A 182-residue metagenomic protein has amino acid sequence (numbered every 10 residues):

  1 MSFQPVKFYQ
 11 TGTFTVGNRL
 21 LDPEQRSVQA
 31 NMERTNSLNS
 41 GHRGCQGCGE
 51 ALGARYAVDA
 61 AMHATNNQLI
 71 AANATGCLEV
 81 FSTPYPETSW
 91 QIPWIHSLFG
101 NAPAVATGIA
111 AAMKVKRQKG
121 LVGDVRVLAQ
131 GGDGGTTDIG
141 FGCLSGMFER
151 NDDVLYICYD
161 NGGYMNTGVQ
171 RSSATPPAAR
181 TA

Functional and structural regions predicted by a protein language model:
P5-Y159, G163-R180: Cofactor-binding active-site loop characterized by glycine-rich and histidine/acidic residues
